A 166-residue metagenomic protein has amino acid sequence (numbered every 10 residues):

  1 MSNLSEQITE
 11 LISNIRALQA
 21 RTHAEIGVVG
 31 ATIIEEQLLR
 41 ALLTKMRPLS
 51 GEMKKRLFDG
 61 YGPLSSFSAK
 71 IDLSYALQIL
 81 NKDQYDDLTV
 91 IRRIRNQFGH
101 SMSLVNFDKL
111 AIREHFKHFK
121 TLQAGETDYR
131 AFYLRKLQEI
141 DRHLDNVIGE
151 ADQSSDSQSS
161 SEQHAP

Functional and structural regions predicted by a protein language model:
M1-P166: Amphipathic alpha-helical interface elements
